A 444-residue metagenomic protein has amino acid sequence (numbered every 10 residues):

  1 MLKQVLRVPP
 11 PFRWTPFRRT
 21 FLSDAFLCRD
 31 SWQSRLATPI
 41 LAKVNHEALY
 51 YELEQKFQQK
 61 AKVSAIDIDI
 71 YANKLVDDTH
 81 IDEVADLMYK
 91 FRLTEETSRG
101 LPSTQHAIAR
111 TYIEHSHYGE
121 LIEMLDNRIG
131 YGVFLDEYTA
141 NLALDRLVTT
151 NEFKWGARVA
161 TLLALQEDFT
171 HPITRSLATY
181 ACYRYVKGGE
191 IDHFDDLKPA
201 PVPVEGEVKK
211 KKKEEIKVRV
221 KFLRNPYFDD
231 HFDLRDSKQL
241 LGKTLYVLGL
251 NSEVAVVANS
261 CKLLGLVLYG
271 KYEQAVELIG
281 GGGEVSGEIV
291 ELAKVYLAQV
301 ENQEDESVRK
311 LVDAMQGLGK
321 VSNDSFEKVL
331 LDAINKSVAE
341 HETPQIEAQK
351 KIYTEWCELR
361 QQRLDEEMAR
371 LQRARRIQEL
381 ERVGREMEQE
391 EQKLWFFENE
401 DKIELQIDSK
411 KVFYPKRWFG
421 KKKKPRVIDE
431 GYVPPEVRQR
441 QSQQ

Functional and structural regions predicted by a protein language model:
L2-Q444: A basic, Ser/Thr-enriched alpha-helical scaffold prevalent in eukaryotic organelle gene-expression machinery
